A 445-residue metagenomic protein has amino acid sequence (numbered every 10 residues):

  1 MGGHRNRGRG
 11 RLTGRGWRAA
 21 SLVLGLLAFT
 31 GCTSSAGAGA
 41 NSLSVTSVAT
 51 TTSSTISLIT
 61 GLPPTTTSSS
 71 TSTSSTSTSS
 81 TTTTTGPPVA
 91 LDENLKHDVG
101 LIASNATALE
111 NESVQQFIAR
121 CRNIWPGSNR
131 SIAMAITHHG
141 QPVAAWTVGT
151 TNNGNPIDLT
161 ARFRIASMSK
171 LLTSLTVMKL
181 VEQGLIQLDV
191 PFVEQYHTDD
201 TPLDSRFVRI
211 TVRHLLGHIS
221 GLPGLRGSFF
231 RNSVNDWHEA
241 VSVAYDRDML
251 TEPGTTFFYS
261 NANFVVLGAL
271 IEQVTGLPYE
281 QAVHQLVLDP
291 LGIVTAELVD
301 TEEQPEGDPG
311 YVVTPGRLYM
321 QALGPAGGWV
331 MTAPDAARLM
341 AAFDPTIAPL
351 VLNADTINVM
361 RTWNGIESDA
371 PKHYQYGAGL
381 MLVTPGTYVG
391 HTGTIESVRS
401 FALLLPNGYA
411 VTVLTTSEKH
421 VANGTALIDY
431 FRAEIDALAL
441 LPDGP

Functional and structural regions predicted by a protein language model:
G2-R7, G16-L26, C32-I157, K179-I186 (+4 more regions): N-terminal leader/targeting segments and the immediately adjacent pre-domain N-terminus
L12-G14: Short, low-complexity patches enriched in S/T/P/G
G86-W146, D289, L318-P445: Catalytic loop of the DD-peptidase/beta-lactamase superfamily, centered on the K-T-G motif and neighboring
N94-T107, P126-I132, H138-H139, A145 (+1 more regions): Active-site-proximal loop and beta-strand segments within enzyme catalytic domains
E110, V114, I165, S169 (+5 more regions): Hydrophobic (often cysteine-bearing) scaffold residues that line and stabilize catalytic clefts of nucleotide/cofactor
Q115, A119-R122, M178, V193 (+3 more regions): Solvent-exposed, non-membrane alpha-helical residues enriched in polar/charged side chains
V143, L203-T394, S400-F401: Short, surface-exposed loop or secondary-structure junction motifs that flank catalytic or metal-binding residues
